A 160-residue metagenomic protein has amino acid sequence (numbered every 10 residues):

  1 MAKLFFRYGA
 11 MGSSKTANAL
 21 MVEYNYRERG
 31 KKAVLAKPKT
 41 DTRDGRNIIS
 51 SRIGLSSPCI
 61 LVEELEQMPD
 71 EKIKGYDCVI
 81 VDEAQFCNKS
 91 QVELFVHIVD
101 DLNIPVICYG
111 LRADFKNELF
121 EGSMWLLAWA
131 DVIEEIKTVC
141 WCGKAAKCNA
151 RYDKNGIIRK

Functional and structural regions predicted by a protein language model:
M1-E71, D114-W125, E135-T138, K147: Conserved P-loop
A2-L4, D41, E64-Q67, Q85-K160: Replace "adjacent to P-loop NTPase cores in ATP/GTP-dependent enzymes" with "adjacent to NTP-binding cores
L4-F6, K32-V34, D77-I80, P105-I107: Residue-level preference for the first positions of well-ordered beta-strands
Y8, Y24-Y26, Y76, Y109 (+1 more regions): Sequence-level detector for tyrosine residue identity
A19, D82, A130: A residue-level signal for conserved active-site and pocket-lining positions in enzyme catalytic cores
R29-K31, K74-Y76, A130: Short glycine/proline-enriched coil/turn segments at helix->beta-strand junctions
I73-C87: Conserved P-loop NTPase "ATPase switch" module shared by AAA+ and STAND
